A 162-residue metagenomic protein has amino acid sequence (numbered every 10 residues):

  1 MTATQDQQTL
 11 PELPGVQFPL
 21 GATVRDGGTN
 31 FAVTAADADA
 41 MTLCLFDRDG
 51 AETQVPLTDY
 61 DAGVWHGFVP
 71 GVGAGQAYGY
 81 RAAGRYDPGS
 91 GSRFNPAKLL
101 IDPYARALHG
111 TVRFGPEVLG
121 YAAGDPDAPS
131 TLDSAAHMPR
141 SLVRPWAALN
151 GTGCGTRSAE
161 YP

Functional and structural regions predicted by a protein language model:
M1-R25, E52, Y60, V64 (+1 more regions): The feature marks proteins involved in alpha-glucan
G27-F31: Structural beta-strand segments of beta-rich domains
T34-M41, V72: Short proline/glycine-enriched turn/loop motifs at strand-loop junctions of beta-rich domains
M41-L43, Y78: Short beta-strand elements bearing conserved aromatic residues within extracellular beta-rich modules
T42, Q54-P56, H66: Well-ordered beta-strand positions in beta-sheet-rich domains
C44-L45, L100: Alpha-helix boundary/interfacial micro-motifs
F46-A51: Change "in extracellular beta-sheet-rich domains … of secreted and cell-surface proteins" to "in beta-sheet-rich domains
